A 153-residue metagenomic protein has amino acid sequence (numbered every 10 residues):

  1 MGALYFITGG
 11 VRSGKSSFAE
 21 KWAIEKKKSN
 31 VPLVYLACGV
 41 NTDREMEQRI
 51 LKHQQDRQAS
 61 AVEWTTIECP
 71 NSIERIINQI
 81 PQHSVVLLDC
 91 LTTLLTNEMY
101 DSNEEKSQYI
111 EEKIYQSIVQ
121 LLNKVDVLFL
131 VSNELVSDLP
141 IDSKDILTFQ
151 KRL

Functional and structural regions predicted by a protein language model:
G2-I80: Conserved P-loop
K27-N30, Q79-H83, S102-K113: Short, glycine- and charge-enriched coil/turn segments that flank and shape catalytic ligand pockets
H53, L87, L153: Conserved anionic group-binding/transfer micro-motifs
E63, H83-V85, K124-L130: Loop/turn-to-beta-strand initiation segments
I67, L88-D89, S132: Active-site flanking residues adjacent to catalytic metal/cofactor-binding acidic residues
Q79-I80, S84-L95: A basic- and aromatic-enriched beta-loop-alpha substructure that forms the phosphate/nucleotide- and DNA/RNA-contacting
L95-L153: Replace "adjacent to P-loop NTPase cores in ATP/GTP-dependent enzymes" with "adjacent to NTP-binding cores
